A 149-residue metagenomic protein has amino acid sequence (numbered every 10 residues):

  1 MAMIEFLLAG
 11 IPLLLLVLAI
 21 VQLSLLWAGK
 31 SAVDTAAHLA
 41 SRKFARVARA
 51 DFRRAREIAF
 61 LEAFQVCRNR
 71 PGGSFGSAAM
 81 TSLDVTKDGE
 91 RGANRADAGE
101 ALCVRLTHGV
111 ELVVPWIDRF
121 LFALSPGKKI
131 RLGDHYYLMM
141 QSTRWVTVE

Functional and structural regions predicted by a protein language model:
M1-Q65: Alpha-helical assembly-interface signal, strongest on the long, hydrophobic N-terminal helix that forms
A45-E149: Short, conserved structural patches
